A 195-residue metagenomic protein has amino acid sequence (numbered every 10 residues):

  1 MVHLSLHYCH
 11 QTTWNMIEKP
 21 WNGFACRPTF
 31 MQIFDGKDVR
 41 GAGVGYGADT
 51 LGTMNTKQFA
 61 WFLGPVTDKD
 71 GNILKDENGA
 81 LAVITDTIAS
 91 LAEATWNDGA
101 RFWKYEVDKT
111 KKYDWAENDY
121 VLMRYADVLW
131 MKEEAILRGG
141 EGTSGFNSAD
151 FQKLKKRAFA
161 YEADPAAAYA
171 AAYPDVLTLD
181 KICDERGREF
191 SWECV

Functional and structural regions predicted by a protein language model:
M1, D38, D119-R157, L179-E189: Extended, hydrophobic/aromatic-rich amphipathic alpha-helical segments that build helical scaffolds
M1-K19, Y161-L177, K181, C194: Short, surface-exposed recognition loops and adjoining beta-strand edges that mediate ligand/DNA contacts, enriched
M1-L129, R138: Elongated scaffold/linker segments in the mid-to-C-terminal portions of large proteins
Y46, E193-V195: Short conserved micro-motifs at the rims of enzyme active sites and ligand-binding pockets
G47-L51, A160, R188: Short loop/turn segments at secondary-structure transitions that flank enzyme active sites
R101-K104, V121-L122, A168, V176 (+1 more regions): Residue-level preference for alpha-helix termini and adjacent loops
E106, L129, L137, A160-E162 (+2 more regions): Intrinsically disordered, low-complexity segments enriched in polar/charged small residues
A116, S144, A172-Y173: A generic helix-loop boundary/linker signal
